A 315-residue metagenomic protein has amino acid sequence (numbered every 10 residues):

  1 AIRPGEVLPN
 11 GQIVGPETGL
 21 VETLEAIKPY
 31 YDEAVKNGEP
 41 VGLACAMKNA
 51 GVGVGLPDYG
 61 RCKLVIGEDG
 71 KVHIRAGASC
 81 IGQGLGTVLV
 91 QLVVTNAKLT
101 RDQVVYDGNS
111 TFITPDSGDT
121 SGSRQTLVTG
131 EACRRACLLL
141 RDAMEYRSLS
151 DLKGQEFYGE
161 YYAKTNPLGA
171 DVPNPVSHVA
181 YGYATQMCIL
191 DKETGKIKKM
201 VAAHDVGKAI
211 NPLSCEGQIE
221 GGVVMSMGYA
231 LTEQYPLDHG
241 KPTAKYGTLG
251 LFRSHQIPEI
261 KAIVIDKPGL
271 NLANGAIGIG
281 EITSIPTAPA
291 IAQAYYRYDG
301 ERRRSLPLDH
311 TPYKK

Functional and structural regions predicted by a protein language model:
A1-A46, L92-K315: C-terminal catalytic domains of large/alpha subunits in multi-subunit enzymes
A44-K71, A76, C80-Q83, V176-A184 (+1 more regions): Conserved beta-alpha junction segments in alpha/beta enzyme cores
G86-T87: Conserved strand-to-helix beginnings and helix N-cap segments that scaffold or border functional pockets
